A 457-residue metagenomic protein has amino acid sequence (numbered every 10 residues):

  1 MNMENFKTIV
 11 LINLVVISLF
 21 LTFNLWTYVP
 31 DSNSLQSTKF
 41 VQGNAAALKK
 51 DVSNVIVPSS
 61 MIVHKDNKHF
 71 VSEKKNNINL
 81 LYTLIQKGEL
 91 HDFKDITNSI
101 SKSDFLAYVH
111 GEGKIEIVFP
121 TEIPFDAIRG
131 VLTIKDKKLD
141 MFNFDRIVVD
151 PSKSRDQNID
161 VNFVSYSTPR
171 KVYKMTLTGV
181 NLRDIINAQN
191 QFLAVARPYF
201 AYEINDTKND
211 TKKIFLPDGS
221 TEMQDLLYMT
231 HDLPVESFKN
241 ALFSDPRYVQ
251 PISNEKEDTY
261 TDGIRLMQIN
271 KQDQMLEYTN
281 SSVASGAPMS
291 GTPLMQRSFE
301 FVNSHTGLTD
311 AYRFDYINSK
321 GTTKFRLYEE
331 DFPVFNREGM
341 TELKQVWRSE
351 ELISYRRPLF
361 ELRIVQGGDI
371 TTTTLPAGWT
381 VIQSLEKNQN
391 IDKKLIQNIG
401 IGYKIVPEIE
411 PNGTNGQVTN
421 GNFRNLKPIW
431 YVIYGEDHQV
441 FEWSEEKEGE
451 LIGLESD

Functional and structural regions predicted by a protein language model:
M1-K7: N-terminal positive-inside, membrane-proximal cytosolic segments immediately preceding the first
K7-L25: Hydrophobic membrane-insertion alpha-helices, especially the h-region of bacterial N-terminal signal peptides
F23-S290: Preferential activation on post-signal-peptide N-terminal prodomains/segments of secreted or lumenal proteins
I85-F93, P234-K239, V283-K320, G367-V418: Short, non-transmembrane alpha-helical segments in secretory-pathway proteins
F238-E277, L308-F360, G402-F441: Exposed beta-strand-loop-beta-strand "reactive/processing" segments of non-cytosolic proteins
A284-S285, E361-L362, Q439, K447-G449: Short, surface-exposed beta-strand-loop junctions and turns on beta-sheet-rich folds
E350-G378: Short helix-loop boundary/capping segments
L426, E446-D457: Extended, non-globular interaction scaffolds
